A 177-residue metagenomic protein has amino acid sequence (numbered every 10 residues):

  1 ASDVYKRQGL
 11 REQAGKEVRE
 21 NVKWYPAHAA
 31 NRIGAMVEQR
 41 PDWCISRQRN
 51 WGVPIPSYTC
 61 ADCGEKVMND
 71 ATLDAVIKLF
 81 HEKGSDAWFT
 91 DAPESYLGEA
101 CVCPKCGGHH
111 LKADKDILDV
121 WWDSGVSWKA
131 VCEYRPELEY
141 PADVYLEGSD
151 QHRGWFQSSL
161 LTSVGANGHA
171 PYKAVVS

Functional and structural regions predicted by a protein language model:
S2-S177: Structured secondary-structure scaffolds
